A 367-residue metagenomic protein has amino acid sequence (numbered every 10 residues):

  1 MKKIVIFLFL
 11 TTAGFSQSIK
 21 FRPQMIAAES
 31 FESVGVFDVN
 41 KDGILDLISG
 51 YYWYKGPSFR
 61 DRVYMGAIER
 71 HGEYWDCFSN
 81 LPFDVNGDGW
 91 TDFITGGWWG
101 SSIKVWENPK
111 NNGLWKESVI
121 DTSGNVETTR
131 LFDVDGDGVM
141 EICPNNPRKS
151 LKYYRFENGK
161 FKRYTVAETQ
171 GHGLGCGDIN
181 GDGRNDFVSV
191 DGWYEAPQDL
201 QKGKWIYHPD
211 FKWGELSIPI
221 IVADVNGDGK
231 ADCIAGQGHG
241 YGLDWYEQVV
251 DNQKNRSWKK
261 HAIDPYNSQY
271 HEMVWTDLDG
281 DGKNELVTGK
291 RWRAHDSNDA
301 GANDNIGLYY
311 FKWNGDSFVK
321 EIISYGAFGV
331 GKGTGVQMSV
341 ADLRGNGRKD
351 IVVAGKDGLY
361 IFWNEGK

Functional and structural regions predicted by a protein language model:
M1-K2, K162: Short, intrinsically disordered low-complexity segments
K3-A13: Sec-dependent N-terminal signal peptides
S16-K367: Beta-propeller-forming repeat regions
